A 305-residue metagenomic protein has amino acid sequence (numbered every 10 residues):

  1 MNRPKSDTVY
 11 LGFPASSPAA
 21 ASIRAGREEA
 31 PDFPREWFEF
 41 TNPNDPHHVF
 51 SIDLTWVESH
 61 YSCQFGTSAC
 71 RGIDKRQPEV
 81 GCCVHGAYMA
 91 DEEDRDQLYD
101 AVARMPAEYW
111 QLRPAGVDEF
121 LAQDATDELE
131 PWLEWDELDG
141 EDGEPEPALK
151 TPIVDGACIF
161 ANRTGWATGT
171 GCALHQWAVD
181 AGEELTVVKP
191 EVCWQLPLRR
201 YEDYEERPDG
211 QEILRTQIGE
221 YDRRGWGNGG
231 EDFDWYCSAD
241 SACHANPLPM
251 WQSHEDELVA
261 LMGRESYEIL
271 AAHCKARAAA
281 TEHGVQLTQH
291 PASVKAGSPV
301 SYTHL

Functional and structural regions predicted by a protein language model:
R3-A260: Hydrophobic scaffolds flanking metal-cofactor catalytic centers in soluble metalloenzymes
A25, K275-R277: A charged, amphipathic alpha-helical module
R277, E282-L287: Long, charge-rich alpha-helical interaction segments
P291: Acidic, carboxylate-rich catalytic segments that either coordinate divalent cations
T303-H304: Conserved small/polar residues in nucleotide/adenosyl-binding loops
